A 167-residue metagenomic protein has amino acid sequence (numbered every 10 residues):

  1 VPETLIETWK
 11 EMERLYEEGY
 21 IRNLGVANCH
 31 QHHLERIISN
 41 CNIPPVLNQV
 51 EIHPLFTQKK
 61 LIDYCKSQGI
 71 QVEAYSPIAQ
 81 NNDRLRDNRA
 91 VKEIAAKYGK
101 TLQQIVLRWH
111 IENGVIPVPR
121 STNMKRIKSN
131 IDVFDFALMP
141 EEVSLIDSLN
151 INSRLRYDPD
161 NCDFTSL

Functional and structural regions predicted by a protein language model:
V1-L167: Beta/alpha (TIM)-barrel catalytic core signal, keyed to glycine-rich beta->alpha loops juxtaposed to Asp/Glu that bind
